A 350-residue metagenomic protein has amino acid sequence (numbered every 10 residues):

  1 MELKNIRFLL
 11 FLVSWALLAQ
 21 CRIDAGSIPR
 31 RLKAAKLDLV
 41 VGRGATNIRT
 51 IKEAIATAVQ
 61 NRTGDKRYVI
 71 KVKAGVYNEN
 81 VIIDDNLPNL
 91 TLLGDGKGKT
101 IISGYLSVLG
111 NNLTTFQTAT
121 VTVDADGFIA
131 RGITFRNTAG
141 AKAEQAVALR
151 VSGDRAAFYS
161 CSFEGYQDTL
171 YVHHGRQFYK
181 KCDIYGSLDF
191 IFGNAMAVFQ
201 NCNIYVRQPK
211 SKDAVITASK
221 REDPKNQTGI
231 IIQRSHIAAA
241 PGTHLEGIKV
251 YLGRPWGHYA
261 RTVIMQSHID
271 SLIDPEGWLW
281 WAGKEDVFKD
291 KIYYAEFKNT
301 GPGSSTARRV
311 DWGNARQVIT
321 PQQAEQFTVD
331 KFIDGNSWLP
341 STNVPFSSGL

Functional and structural regions predicted by a protein language model:
E2-L350: Sequence-level preference for short, compositionally simple segments enriched in small aliphatic or small polar residues
